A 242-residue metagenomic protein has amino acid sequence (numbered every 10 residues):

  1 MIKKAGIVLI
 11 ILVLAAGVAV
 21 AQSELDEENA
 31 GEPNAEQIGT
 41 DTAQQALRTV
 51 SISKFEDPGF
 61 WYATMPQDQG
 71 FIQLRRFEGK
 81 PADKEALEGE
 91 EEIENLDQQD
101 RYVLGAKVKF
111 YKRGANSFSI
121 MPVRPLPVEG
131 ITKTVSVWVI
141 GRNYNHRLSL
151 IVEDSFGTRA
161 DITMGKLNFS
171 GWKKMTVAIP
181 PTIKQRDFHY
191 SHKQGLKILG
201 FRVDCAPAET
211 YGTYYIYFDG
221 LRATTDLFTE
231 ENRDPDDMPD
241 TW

Functional and structural regions predicted by a protein language model:
M1-A5, Q22: Positively charged n-region of N-terminal signal peptides that target proteins for export
A5-L14: Sec-dependent N-terminal signal peptides
G17-A21: Sec/Tat signal peptide C-region and signal peptidase I cleavage site
Q22-W242: Beta-rich carbohydrate-recognition modules and glycan-binding surfaces
